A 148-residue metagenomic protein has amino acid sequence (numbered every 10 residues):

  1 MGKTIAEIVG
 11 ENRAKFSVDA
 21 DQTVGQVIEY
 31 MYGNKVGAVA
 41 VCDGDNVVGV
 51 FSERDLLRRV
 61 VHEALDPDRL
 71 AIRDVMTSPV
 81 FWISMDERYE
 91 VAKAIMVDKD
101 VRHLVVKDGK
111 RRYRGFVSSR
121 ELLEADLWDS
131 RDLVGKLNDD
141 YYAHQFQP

Functional and structural regions predicted by a protein language model:
M1-A14, S52-W82, R88-D98, F116-P148: Tandem CBS (Bateman) regulatory domains
M1-N12, Q22-Q26, A40-G49: Short charge-dense sequence patches
S17-K35, C42, W82-D100, K107-D108 (+1 more regions): The conserved cystathionine-beta-synthase
M31-N34, V39-D55, M96, L104-E121: A glycine-centered beta-loop-beta connector
